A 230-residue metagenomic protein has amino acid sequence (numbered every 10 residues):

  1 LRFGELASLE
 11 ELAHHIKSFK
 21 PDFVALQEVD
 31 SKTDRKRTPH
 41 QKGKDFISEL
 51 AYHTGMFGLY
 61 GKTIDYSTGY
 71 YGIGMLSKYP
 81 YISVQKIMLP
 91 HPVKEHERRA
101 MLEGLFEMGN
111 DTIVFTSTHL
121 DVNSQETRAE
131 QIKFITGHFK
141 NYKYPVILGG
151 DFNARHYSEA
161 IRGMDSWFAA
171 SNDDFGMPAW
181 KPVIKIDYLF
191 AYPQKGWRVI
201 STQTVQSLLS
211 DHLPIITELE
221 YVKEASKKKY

Functional and structural regions predicted by a protein language model:
L1-F3, Q85-I87, T112-L120: Active-site-proximal beta-strand elements of phosphoester/diester hydrolases
L1-H53, D65-S67, I73, K133 (+1 more regions): N-terminal, active-site-proximal structural segment of metallo-dependent hydrolase catalytic domains
R2, V29-D30, I64, P80 (+3 more regions): Catalytic metal-binding/acid-base residues of hydrolase active sites
L12-H40, L76, G104, V114-T118 (+4 more regions): Active-site beta-strand/loop signature of hydrolases that rely on acidic residues for catalysis
K32-R35, M88-P92, T118-E126: Surface-exposed cleft-lining segments at the edges of enzyme active sites
Y52-H53, T68-V84, P182-W197, L219-E220: Conserved beta strand-loop-helix elements of the APE1-like EEP
Y71, S77-I82, H96-T116, L219-E224: Beta-strand-turn-beta hairpins that frame and shape the catalytic cleft of phosphate-ester-processing enzymes
L105, E126, F139-I147, F152-Y230: Metal-dependent phosphoester-hydrolase catalytic domains
